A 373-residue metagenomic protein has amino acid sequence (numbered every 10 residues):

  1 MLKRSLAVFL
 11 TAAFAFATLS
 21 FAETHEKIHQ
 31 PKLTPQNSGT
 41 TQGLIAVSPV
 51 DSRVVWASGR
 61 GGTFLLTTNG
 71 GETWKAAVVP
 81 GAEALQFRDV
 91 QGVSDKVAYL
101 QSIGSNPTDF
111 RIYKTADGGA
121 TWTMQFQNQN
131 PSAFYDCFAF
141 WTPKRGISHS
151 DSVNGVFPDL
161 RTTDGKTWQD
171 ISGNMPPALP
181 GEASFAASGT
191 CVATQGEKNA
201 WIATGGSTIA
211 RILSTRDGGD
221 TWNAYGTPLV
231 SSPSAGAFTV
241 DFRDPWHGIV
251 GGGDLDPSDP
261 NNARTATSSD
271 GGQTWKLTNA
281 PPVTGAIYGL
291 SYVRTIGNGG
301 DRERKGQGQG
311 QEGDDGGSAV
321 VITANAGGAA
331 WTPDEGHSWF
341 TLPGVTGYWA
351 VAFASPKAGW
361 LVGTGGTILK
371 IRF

Functional and structural regions predicted by a protein language model:
M1-F9: Bacterial N-terminal signal peptides that target proteins for export
V8-A17: Bacterial N-terminal signal peptides
L19-F21: Sec/Tat signal peptide C-region and signal peptidase I cleavage site
E23-K305, G310-F373: Residue-level hotspots at or immediately adjacent to binding/recognition sites across diverse folds
